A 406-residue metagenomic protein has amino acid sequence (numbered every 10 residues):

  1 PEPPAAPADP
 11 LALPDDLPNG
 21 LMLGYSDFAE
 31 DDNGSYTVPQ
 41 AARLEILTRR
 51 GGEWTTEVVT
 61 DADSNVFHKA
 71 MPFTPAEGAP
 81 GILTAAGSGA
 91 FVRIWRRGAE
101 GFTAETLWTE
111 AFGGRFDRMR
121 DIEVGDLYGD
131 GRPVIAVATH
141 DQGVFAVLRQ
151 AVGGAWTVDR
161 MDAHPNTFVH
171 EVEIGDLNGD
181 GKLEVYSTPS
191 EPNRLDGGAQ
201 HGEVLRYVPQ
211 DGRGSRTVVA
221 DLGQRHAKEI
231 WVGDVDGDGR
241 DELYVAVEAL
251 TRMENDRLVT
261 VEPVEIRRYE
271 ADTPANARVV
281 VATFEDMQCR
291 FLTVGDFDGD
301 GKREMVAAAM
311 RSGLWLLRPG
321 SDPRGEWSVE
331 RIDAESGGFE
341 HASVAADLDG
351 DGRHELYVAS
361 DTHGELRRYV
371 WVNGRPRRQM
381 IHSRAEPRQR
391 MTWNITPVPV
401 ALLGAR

Functional and structural regions predicted by a protein language model:
P1-R406: Beta-propeller-forming repeat regions
